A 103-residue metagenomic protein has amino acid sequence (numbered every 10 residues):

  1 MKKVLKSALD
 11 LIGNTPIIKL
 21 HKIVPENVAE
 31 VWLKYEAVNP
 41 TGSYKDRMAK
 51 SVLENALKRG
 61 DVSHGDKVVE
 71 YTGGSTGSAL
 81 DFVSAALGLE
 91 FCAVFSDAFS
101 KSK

Functional and structural regions predicted by a protein language model:
M1-K103: PLP-dependent amino-acid enzyme catalytic core
